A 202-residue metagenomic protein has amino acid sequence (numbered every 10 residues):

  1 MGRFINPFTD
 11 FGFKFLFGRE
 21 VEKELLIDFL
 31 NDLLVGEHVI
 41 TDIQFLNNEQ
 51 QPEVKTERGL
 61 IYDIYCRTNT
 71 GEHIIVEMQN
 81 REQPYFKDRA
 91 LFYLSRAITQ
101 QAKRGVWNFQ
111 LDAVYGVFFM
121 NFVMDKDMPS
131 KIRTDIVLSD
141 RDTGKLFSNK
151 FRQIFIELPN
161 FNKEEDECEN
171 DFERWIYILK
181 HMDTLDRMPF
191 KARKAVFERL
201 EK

Functional and structural regions predicted by a protein language model:
M1-E201: Elongated, amphipathic alpha-helical interaction scaffolds
